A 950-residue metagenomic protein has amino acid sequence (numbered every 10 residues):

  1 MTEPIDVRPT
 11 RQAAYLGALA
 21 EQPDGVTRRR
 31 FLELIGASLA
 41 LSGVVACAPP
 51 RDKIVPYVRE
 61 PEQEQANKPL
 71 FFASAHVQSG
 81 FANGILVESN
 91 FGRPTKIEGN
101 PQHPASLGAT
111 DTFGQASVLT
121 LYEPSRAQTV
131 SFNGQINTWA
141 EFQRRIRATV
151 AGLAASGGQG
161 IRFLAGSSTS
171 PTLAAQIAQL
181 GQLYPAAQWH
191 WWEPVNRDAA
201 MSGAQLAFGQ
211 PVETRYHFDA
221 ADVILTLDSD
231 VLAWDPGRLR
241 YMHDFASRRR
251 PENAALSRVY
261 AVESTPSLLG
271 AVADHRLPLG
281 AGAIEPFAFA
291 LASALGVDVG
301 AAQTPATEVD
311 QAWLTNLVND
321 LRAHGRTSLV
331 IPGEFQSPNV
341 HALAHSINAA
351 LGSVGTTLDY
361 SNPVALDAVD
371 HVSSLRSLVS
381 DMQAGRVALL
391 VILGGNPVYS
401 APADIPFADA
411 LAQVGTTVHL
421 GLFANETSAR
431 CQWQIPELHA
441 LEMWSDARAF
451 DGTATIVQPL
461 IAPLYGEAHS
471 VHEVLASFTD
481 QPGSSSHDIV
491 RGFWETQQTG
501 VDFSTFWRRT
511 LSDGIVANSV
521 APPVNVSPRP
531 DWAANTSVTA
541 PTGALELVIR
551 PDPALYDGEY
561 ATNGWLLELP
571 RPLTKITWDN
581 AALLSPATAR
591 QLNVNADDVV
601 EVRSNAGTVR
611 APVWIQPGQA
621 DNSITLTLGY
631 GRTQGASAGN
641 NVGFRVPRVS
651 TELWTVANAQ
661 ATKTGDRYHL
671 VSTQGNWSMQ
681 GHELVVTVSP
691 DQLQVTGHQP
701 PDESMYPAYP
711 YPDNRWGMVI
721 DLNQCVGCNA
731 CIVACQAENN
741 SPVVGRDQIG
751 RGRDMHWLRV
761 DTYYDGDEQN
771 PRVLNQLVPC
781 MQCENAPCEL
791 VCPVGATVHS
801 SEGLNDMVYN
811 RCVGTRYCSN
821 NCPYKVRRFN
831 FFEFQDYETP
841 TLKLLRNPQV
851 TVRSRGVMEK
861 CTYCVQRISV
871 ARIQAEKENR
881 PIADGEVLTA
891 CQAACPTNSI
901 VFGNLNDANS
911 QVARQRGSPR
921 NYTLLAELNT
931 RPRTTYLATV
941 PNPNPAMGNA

Functional and structural regions predicted by a protein language model:
M1-V309, T315, D552, L569-P572 (+5 more regions): N-terminal export/assembly segments and adjacent metallocofactor-ligating motifs of anaerobic energy-metabolism
A18, A462-P523, D598, D747: N-terminal leader/propeptide and maturation segments of large enzyme subunits in energy/redox metabolism and hydrolases
L173-S247, V364-V414, L420-L422, E437 (+1 more regions): Glycine-rich, anion-gripping cofactor-binding loops and their flanking helix/strand elements in enzyme active sites
S247, F423-Q458, D754-M755, V760 (+1 more regions): Flexible glycine/proline-rich, aromatic-decorated loop/lid segments
V262-S267, L420-E426: Short, polar loop motifs at secondary-structure junctions
P266-V272, D298, A323-T327, V354-Y360 (+6 more regions): Short acidic (Asp/Glu) and glycine-rich catalytic loops that position anionic groups and cofactors
H275-Q383, W494-W507: Active-site phosphate/pyrophosphate-binding segments
T496-T574: Long, low-complexity segments enriched in small/aliphatic residues
